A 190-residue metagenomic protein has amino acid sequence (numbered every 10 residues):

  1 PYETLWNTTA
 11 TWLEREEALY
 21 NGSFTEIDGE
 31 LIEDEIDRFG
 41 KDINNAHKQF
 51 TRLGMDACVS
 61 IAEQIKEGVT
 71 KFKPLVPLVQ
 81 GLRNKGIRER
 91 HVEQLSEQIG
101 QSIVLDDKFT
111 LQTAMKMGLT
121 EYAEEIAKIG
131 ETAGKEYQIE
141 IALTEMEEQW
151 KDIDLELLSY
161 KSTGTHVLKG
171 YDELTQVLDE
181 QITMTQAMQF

Functional and structural regions predicted by a protein language model:
P1-F190: Extended alpha-helical scaffold segments
